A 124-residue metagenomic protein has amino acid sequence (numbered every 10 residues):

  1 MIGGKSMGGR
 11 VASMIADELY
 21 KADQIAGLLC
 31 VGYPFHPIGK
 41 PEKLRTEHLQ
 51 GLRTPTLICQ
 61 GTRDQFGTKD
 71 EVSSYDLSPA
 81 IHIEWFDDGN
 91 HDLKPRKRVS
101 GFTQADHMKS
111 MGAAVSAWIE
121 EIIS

Functional and structural regions predicted by a protein language model:
M1-T54: Primarily recognizes the serine-hydrolase "nucleophile elbow" in alpha/beta-hydrolase and SGNH/GDSL folds
D17-K21, S74, A117: Short, well-ordered alpha-helices that flank and scaffold nucleotide-derived cofactor binding pockets
P34, R63-D64, N90: Catalytic metal-binding/acid-base residues of hydrolase active sites
L52, I58-Q60, D64: Short beta-strand/loop motif that positions the catalytic acidic residue of the alpha/beta-hydrolase fold
Q65-D70: Conserved alpha/beta-hydrolase "acid-adjacent" motif
S78-K97: Catalytic histidine neighborhood in serine/cysteine hydrolases with alpha/beta-hydrolase-type architecture
K97-S124: Catalytic active-site module of serine/aspartate enzymes centered on a nucleophile-bearing elbow/loop
